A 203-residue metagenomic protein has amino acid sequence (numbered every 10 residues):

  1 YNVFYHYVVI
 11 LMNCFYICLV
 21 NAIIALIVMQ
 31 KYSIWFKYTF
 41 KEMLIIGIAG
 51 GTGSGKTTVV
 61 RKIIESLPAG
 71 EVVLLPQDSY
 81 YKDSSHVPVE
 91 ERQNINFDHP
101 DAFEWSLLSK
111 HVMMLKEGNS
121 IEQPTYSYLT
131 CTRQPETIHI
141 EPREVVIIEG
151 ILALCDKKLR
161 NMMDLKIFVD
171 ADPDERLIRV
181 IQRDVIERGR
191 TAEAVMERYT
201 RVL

Functional and structural regions predicted by a protein language model:
T52: The conserved Walker
K56: Conserved lysine of the Walker
V59: Hydrophobic positions on the alpha1 helix immediately C-terminal to the Walker A/P-loop
G70-S85: Short beta-strand-centered segment that lines the nucleotide-binding/catalytic pocket of NTP-utilizing
V87-Y128: Conserved nucleotide-sensing/catalytic segment adjacent to the nucleotide-binding pocket in NTP-handling enzymes
P135-I186: ATP-dependent NMP and nucleoside kinases share a basic, alpha-helical "lid"
I186-L203: Small-molecule kinase domains that catalyze NTP-dependent phosphoryl transfer to phosphate-bearing small molecules
